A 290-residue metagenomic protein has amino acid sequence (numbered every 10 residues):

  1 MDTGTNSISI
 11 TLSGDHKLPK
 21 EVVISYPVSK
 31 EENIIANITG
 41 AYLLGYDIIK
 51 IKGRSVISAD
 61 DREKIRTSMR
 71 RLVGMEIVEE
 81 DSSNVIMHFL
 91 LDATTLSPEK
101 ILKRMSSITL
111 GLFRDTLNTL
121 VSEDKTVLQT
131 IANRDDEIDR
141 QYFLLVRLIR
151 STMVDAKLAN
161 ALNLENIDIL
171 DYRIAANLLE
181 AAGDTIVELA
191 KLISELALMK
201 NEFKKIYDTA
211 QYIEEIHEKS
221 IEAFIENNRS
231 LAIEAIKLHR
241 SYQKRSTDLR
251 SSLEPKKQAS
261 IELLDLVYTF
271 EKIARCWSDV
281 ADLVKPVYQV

Functional and structural regions predicted by a protein language model:
M1-V290: Cytosolic, long alpha-helical scaffolding segments
